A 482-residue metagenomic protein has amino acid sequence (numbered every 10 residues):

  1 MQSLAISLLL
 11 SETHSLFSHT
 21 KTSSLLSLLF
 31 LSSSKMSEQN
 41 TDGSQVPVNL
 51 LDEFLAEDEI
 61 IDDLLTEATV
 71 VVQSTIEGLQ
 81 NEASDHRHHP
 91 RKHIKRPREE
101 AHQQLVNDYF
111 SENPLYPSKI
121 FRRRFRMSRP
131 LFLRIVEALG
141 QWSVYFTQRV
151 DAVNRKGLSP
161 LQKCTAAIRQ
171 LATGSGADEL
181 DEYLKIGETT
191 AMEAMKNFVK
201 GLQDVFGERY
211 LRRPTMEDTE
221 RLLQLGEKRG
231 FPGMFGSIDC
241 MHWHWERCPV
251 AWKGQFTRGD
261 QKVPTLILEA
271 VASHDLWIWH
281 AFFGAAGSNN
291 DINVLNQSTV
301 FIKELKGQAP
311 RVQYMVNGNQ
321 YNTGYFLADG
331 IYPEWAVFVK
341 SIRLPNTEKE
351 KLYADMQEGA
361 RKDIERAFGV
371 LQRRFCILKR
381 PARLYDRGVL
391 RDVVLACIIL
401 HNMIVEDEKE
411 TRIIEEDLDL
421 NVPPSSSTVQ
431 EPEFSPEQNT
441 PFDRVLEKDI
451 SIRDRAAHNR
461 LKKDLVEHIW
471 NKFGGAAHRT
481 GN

Functional and structural regions predicted by a protein language model:
Q2-A5, L9-L10, L16-R149, G207 (+2 more regions): Charged, often Cys/His-bearing segments associated with DNA-binding zinc-finger transcription factors
A5, L25-D42, A177-N482: Short, well-ordered secondary-structure "scaffold" segments embedded in the functional core of diverse domains
S128, A166, L180: Short alpha-helical segments in extracytoplasmic peptidoglycan/chitin-binding modules and envelope-associated proteins
R134-I135, A166, L222: A structural signal for short hydrophobic/aromatic patches embedded in well-ordered alpha helices
E137, Q141-Y145, A172, G176 (+2 more regions): Short helix-loop boundary/capping segments at the starts of domains
V144-L161: Short, Lys/Arg-enriched anionic-surface-contact patches
P160-A172: Short, amphipathic alpha-helical "recognition" segments used to contact nucleic acids or chromatin
